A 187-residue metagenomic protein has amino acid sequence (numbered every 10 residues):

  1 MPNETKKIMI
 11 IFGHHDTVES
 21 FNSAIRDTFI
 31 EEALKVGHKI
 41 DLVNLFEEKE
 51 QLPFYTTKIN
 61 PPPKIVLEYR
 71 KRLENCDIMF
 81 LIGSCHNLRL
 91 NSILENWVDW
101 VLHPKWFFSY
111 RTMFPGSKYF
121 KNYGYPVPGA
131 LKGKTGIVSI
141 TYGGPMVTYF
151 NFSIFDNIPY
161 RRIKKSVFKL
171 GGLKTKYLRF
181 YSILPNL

Functional and structural regions predicted by a protein language model:
M1-M113: N-terminal beta1-alpha1-beta2 submodule of the flavodoxin-like/Rossmannoid cofactor-binding fold
P2, I30, T148-L187: Glycine-rich phosphate/pyrophosphate-binding loop and the adjoining helix
M9-I11, D41-V43, F80, T135-I140 (+1 more regions): Hydrophobic/aromatic beta-strand patches that form the interior of the parallel beta-sheet core in alpha/beta enzyme
V36, N75-C76, K134, S166-T175: A structural motif corresponding to the C-terminal end of an alpha-helix and its immediate exit/capping segment
T56-K58, P62-P63, E95, P128 (+2 more regions): A broadly tuned preference for mixed-charge, low-complexity surface segments
S84, G144, I183: Flexible loop residues that form catalytic and substrate-binding hotspots at small-molecule/glycan-binding clefts
R111-K169: Short, glycine-/small-residue-rich phosphate/pyrophosphate-handling segment
